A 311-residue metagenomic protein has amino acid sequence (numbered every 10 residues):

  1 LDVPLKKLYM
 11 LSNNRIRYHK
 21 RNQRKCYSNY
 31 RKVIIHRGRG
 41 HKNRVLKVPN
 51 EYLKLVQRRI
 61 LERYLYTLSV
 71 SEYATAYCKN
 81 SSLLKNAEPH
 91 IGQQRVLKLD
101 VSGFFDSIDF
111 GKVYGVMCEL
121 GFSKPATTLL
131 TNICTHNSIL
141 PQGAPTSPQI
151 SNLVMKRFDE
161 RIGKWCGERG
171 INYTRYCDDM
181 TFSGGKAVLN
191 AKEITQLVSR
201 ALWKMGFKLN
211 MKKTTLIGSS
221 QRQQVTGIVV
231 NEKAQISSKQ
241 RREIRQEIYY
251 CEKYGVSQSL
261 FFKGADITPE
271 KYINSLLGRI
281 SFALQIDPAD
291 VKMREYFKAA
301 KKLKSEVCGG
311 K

Functional and structural regions predicted by a protein language model:
L1-I35, N43-R95, L99, F104-S107 (+5 more regions): Right-hand nucleic-acid polymerase module
K98-S102, G143, S147, E168-G185 (+1 more regions): Catalytic palm active-site di-aspartate
T128: A short, basic-hydrophobic beta/loop patch
